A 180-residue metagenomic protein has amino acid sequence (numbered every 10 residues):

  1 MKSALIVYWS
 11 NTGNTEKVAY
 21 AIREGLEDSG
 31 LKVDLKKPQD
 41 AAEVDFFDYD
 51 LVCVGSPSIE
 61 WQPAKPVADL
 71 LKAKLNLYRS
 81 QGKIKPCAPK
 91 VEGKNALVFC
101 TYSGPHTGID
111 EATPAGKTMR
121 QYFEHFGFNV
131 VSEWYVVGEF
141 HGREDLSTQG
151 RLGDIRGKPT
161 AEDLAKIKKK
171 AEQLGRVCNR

Functional and structural regions predicted by a protein language model:
K2-D28: N-terminal beta1-alpha1 ligand-phosphate binding loop
A4, G30-D34, V130-V131: Hydrophobic anchor at the start of a short beta-strand that flanks the dinucleotide cofactor-binding loop
G13, A42, P105, E139-G142: Flexible, glycine-rich phosphate/dinucleotide-binding loops and adjacent beta-alpha linkers at cofactor/substrate
G13, D110-T113, A161: Soluble non-cytosolic domains of exported or imported proteins
Y20, E24, D28, D69-K72 (+3 more regions): Short, well-ordered alpha-helices that flank and scaffold nucleotide-derived cofactor binding pockets
P38-W134: Helix-loop-strand module that forms the ligand-binding subsite of alpha/beta enzymes
V131-R180: Glycine-rich phosphate/pyrophosphate-binding loop and the adjoining helix
